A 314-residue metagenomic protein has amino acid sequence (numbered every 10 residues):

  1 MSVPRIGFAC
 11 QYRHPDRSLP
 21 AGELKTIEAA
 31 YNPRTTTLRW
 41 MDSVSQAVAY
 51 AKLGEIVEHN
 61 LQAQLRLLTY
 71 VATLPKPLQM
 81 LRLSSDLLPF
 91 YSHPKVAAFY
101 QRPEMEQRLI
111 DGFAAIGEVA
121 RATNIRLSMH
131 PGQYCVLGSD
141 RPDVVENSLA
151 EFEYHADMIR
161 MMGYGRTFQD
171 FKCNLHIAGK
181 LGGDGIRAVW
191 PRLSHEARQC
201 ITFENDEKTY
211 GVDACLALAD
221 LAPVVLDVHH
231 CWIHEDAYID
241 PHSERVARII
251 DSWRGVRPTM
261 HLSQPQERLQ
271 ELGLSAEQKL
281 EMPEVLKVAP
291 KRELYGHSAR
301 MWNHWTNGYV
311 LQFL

Functional and structural regions predicted by a protein language model:
M1-R126, C135-G138, D143-E146, D157 (+5 more regions): Alpha/beta catalytic barrel-like cores
Y12, S85-L87, Q133, I177-G179 (+1 more regions): Short, flexible loop/turn elements at secondary-structure junctions
L127-C135, L226-W232: Histidine-centered catalytic micro-motifs
V145-V224, H229: Eukaryote-skewed repeat-based solenoidal scaffolds used as protein-protein interaction platforms, primarily
